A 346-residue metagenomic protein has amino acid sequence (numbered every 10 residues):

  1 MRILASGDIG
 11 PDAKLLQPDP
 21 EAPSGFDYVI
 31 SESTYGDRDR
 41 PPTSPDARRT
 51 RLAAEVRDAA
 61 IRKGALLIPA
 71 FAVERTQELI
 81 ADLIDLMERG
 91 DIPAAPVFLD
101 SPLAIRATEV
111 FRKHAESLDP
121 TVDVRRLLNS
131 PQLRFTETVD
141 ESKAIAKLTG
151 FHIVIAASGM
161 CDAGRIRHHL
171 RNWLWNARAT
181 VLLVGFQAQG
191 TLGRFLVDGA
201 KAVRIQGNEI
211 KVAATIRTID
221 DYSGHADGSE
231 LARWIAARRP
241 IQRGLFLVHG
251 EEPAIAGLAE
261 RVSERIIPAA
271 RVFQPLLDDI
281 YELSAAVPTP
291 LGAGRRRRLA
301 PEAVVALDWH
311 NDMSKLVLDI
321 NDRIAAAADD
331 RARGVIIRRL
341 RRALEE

Functional and structural regions predicted by a protein language model:
M1-P96, S117-P120: His/Asp/Glu-rich metal-coordinating catalytic cores of metallo-dependent phosphodiesterases/hydrolases acting on
G7-I9, S33-T34, F71-V73, P102-L103 (+4 more regions): Active-site metal-binding loops of divalent metal-dependent hydrolases
L15-T34, I105-R106, R112-L118, Q187-A213: Short, compositionally biased "basic patch" segments
I30, P93-R106, T180-G185, F246-L247: Short internal beta-strands
S33-R49, I68, L127, A213-R233: Glycine-rich phosphate-binding "P-loop"
E74-R75, V97-R112, I280-S284: Short, conserved secondary-structure transition motifs
D85-E88, L133-E346: C-terminal regulatory/interaction regions
R112, E116-V139: Ligand-binding beta-strand-loop-alpha-helix segment within the catalytic cores of soluble metabolic enzymes
